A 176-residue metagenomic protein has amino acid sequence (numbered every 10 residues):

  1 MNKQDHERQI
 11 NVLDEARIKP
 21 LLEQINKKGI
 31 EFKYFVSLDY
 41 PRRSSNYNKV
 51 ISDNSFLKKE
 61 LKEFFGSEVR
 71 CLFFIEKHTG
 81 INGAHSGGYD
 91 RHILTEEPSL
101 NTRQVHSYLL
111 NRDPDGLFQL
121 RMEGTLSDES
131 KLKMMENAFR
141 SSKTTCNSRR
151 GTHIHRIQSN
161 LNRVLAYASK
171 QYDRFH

Functional and structural regions predicted by a protein language model:
M1-Y34, R42-Y47, S52, S99-H176: Catalytic "initiation/cleavage/transfer" segments centered on a nucleophilic residue and adjacent nucleic-acid-engaging
K28-G29, G66, H85-G88: Intrinsically disordered, low-complexity regulatory regions enriched in Ser/Pro/Gly/Thr and acidic residues
K33-F35, R70, D90-H92, G151: Beta-strand-rich binding-surface signature of beta-sandwich/beta-barrel folds used to engage anionic ligands
L38, I93-T95, I154: Short beta-strand element of the conserved SAM-dependent methyltransferase core
Y40-R42, K77: Short glycine-rich, polar/acidic loop-and-turn segments at beta strand-coil junctions
K49-V69: Short amphipathic alpha-helical segments
S52, F56, S86-Y89, S159: Short, well-structured alpha-helical interface segments that form or flank functional binding sites
L72-N101: Histidine-centered divalent-metal-coordination microenvironment in nucleic-acid enzymes
